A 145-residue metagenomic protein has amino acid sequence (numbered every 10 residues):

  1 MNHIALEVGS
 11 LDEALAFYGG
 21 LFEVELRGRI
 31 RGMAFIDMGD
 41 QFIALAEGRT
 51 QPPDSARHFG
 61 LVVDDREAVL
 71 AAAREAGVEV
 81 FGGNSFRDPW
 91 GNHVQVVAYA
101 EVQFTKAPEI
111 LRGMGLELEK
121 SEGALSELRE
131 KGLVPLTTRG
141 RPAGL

Functional and structural regions predicted by a protein language model:
M1-V8, D37, T50-A76, V80-D88 (+1 more regions): Vicinal oxygen chelate
S10-E25, A71-A72: Amphipathic alpha-helical segments
A14-A16, V63-V69, S121: Short, positively charged
V24-A56, H93-A100: Conserved short beta-strand elements that form part of the metal-binding/catalytic scaffold of enzyme active sites
A44, E67-V69, F104: Residue-level signal for secondary-structure boundary sites
A71-L145: Vicinal oxygen chelate
